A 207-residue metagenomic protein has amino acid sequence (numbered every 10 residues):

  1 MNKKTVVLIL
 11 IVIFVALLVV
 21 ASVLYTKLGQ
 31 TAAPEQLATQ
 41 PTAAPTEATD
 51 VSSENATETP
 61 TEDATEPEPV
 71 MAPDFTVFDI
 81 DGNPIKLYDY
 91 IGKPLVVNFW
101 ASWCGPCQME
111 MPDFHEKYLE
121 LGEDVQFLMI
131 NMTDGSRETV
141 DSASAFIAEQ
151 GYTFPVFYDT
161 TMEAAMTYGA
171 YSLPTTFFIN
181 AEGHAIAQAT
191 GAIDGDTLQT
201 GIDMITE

Functional and structural regions predicted by a protein language model:
M1-M71, E207: N-terminal targeting signals for export/organelle localization
E66-P69, D74-L95, L119: A short beta-strand-turn-helix
F75, I85, Y90, F99-W100 (+3 more regions): Conserved hydrophobic/aromatic "anchor" residues that stabilize well-ordered secondary structure elements
I91, F99-E116: Conserved redox-active cysteine motifs that mediate thiol-disulfide chemistry, especially di-cysteine Cys-X(1-2)-Cys
K93-P94, M111-N131, A148, G195 (+2 more regions): Conserved helix-turn-beta segment immediately C-terminal to the redox Cys motif in thioredoxin-like folds
V125-T139, T153-T161: Thiol-based oxidoreductase modules, predominantly thioredoxin-like and allied folds used for disulfide exchange
S144-E182: Short, internal strand/loop/helix patches that form the active-site neighborhood or redox-interaction surface
F178-E207: Thiol-/selenol-based redox modules, centered on thioredoxin-like and closely related oxidoreductase domains
